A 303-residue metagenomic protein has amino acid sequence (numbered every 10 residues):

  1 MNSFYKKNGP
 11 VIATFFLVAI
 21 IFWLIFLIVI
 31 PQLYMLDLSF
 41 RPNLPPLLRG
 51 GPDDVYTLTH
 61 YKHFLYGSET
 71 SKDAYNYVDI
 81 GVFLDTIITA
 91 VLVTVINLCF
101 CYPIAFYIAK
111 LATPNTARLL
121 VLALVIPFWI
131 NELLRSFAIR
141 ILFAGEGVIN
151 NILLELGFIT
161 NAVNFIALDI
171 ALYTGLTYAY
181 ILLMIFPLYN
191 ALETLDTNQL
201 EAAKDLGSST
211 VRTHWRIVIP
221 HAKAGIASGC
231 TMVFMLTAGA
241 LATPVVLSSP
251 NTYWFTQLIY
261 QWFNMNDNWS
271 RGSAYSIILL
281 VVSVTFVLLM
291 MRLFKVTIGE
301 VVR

Functional and structural regions predicted by a protein language model:
M1-L38, Y107, A117-L124, L289: N-terminal signal-anchor/first transmembrane alpha helix
S3-Y5, L134-T177, V211, L247-N251: Membrane-interfacial helix termini and adjacent extracytoplasmic/periplasmic loops of multi-pass transporters
F4-A13, L58-T70, P244-M291: Interhelical loop and adjacent transmembrane-helix boundary motif in polytopic membrane transport permeases
V18-I20, I126, Y178, M184-L192 (+4 more regions): Transmembrane alpha-helices
I28-Y75, L142, E146-G147, S248-P250 (+1 more regions): Short membrane-interfacial helix/loop motifs at transmembrane-helix boundaries
P31, S136, I141, M184-P187 (+1 more regions): Non-cytoplasmic
D73-Y107: Transmembrane alpha-helix signature in integral membrane proteins
Y189-K204, S273-R303: C-terminal transmembrane helix and the adjacent membrane-cytosol boundary/short C-terminal tail of inner/organellar
